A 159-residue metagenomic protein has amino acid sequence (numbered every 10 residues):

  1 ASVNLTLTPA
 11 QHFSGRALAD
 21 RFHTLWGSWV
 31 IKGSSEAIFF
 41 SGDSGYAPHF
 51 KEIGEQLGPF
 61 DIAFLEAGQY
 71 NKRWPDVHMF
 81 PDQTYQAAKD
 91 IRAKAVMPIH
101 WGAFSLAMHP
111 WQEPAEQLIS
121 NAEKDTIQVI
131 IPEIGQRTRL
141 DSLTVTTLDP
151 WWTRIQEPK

Functional and structural regions predicted by a protein language model:
A1-G58, I134-K159: Core dinuclear metal-dependent hydrolase active-site scaffold
A37, G45-I134: Cap/insert and terminal regions of metallo-dependent hydrolase folds
